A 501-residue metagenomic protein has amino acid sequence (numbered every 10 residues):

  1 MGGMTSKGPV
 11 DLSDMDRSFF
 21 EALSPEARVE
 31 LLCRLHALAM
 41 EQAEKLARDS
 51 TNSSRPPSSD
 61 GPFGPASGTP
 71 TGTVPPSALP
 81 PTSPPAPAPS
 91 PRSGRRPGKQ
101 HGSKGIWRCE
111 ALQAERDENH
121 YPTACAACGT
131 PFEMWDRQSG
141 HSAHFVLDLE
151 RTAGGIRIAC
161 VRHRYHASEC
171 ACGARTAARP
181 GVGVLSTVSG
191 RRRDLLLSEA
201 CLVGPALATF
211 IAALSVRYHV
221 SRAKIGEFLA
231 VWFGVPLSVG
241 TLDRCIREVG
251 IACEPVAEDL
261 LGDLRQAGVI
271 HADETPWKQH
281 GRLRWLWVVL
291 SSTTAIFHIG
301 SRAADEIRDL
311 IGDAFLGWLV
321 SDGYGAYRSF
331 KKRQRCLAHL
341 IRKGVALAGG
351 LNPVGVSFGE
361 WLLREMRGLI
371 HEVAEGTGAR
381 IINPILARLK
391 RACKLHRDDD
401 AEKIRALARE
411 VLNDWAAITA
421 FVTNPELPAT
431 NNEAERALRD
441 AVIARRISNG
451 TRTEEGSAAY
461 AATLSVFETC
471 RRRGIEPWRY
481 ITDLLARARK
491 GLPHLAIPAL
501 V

Functional and structural regions predicted by a protein language model:
M1-E199, A272, K278, S321: Short, flexible loop/hinge motifs at secondary-structure junctions
G3-T5, P9, M40, E115-D117 (+4 more regions): Catalytic center-proximal scaffold of phosphoryl-transfer enzymes
